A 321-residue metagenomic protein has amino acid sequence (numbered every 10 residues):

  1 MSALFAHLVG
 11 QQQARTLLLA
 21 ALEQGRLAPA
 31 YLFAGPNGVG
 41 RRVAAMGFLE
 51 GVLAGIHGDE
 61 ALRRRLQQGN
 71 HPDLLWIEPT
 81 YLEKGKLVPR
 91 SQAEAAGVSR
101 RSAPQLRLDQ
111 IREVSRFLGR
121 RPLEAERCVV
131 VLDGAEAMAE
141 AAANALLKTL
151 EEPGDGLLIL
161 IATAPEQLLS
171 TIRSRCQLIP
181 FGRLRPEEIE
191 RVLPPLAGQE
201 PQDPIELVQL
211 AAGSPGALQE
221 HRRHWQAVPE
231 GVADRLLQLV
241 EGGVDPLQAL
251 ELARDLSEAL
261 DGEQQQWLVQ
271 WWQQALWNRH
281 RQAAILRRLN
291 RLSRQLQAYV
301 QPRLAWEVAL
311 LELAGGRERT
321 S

Functional and structural regions predicted by a protein language model:
M1-A141: Clamp-loader machinery-focused feature within the broader ASCE/P-loop NTPase space
M1-R65, D155-L157, T163-S321: Charged, glycine-rich active-site and insertion segments that engage polyanionic ligands
Q110, V130, G134, M138 (+4 more regions): Helical "lid/switch" subdomain of P-loop NTPase nucleotide-binding domains
R116, K148, S174: Conserved adenine-binding aromatic site and its adjacent loop/helix in ATP-hydrolyzing domains
G119, N144-I159: Conserved catalytic/switch belt of AAA+ P-loop NTPases
